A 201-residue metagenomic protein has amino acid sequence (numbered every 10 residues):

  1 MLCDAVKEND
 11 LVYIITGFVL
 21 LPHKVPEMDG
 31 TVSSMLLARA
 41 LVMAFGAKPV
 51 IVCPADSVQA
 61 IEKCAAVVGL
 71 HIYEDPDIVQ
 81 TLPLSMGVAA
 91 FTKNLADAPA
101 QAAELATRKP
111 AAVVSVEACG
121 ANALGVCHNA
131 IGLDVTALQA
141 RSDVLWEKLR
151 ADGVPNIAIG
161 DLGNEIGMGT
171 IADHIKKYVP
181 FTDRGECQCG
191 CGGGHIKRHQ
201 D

Functional and structural regions predicted by a protein language model:
M1-L11: Positively charged, low-complexity intrinsically disordered leader regions
L11-V12, T16-S33: Short, glycine-rich nucleotide/cofactor-binding loops
E27-G46: Histidine-anchored nucleotide/phosphate-binding helix
E27-S33, A112-V113, C119-D201: Conserved mixed alpha/beta catalytic, RNA-binding, or beta-rich assembly cores of soluble enzyme, regulatory
K48-D56: Short internal beta-strands
S57-K63, I166-G167: Short, charged/polar "capping" segments at the starts of alpha-helices and the immediately preceding loops
K63-W146: An acidic, phosphate/nucleotide-engaging active-site surface
